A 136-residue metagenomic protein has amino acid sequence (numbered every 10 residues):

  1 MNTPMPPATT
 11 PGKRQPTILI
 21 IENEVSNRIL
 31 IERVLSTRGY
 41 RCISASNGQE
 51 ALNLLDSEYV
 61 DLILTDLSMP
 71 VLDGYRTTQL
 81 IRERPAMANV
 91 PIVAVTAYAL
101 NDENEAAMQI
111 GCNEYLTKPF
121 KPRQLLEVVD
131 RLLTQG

Functional and structural regions predicted by a protein language model:
E22: Conserved acidic carboxylate
I29-T37: Charged docking surfaces used in two-component/phosphorelay signaling
S44-L62: Acidic, metal-coordinating helix/loop segments flanking the phosphotransfer/catalytic sites of two-component signaling
M69: Receiver (REC) domain active-site loop signature in two-component systems and cognate sites in sensor histidine kinases
N113: Short, glycine/charged-rich "phosphate-handling" switch motifs in NTP-dependent and phosphotransfer domains
F120-V129: C-terminal output helix
